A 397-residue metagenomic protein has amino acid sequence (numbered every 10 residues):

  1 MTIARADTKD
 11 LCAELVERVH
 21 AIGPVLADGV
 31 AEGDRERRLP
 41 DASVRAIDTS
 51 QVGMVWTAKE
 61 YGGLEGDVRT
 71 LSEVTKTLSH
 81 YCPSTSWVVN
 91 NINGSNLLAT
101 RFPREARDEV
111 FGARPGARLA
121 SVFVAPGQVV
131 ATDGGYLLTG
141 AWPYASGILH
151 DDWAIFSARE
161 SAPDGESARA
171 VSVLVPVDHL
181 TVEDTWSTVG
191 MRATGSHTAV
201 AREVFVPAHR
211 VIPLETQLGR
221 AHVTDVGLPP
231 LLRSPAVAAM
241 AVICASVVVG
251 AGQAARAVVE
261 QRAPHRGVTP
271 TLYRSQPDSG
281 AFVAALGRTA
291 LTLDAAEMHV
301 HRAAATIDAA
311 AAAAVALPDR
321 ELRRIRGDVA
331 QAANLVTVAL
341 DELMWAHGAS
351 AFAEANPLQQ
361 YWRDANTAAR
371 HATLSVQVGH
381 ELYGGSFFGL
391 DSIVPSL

Functional and structural regions predicted by a protein language model:
M1-E17, A21, S396-L397: Basic/polar N-terminal segments that are highly enriched at the extreme N-terminus, encompassing both cleavable
H20, G250-Q253, A257, G287-D294 (+4 more regions): Generic structural signal for well-ordered, non-transmembrane alpha-helical segments in soluble/cytosolic regions
A27, A31-D34, D294-Q331, D341-F352: C-terminal helix-coil-helix/basic helical segment that borders enzyme active sites and/or dimer interfaces and provides
L39-T49, M54-D151, S167-A168: Glycine-rich flavin
V74, L138-G140, A201, G252 (+2 more regions): Buried hydrophobic positions in well-ordered alpha/beta secondary-structure cores of metabolic enzymes
A141-L180, D184-T185, G348: DPxDG-like acidic metal-binding loop motif
V189-G190, S196-L293: Glycine-rich beta->alpha junctions and the first turn(s) of the following alpha-helix
A349-L397: Glycine-rich phosphate/cofactor-binding loops in nucleotide/flavin-utilizing enzymes
